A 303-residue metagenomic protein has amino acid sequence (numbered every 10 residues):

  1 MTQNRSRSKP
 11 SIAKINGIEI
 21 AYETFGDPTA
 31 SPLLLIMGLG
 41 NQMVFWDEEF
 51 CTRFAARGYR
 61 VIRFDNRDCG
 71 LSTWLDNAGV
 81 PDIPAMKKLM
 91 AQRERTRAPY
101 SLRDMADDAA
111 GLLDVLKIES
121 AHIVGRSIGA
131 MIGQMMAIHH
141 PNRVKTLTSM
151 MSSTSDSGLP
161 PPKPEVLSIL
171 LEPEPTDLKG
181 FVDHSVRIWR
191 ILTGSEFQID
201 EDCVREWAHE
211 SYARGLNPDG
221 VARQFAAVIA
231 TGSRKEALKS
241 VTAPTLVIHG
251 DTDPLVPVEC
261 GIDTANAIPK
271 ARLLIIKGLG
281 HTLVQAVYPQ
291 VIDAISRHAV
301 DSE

Functional and structural regions predicted by a protein language model:
I18-Q92: Conserved HGGG/HGGXW glycine-rich cap/lid loop of the alpha/beta-hydrolase fold
P99, R103-A121: Conserved acidic catalytic loop of the alpha/beta-hydrolase fold
I138, L147-T176: Flexible "cap/lid" loop of the alpha/beta hydrolase fold
K179-A222: Conserved alpha/beta-hydrolase catalytic His-Asp/Glu region
V221-A237: Active-site nucleophile elbow and catalytic-triad environment of alpha/beta-hydrolase enzymes
V241, V247-H249: Short beta-strand/loop motif that positions the catalytic acidic residue of the alpha/beta-hydrolase fold
T252-V256: Acidic catalytic loop of the alpha/beta-hydrolase fold
A271-E303: Catalytic active-site module of serine/aspartate enzymes centered on a nucleophile-bearing elbow/loop
